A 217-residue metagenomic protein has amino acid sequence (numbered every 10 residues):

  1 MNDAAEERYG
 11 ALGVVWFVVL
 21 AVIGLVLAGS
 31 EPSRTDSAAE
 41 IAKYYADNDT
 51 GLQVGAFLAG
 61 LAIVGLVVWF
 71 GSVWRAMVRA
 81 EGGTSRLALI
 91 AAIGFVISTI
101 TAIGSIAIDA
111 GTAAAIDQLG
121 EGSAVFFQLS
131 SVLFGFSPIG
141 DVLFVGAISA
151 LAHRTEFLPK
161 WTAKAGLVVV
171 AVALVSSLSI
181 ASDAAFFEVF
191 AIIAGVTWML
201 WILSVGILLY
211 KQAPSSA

Functional and structural regions predicted by a protein language model:
M1-A217: Hydrophobic, aromatic-enriched alpha-helical segments typical of multi-pass transmembrane helices
